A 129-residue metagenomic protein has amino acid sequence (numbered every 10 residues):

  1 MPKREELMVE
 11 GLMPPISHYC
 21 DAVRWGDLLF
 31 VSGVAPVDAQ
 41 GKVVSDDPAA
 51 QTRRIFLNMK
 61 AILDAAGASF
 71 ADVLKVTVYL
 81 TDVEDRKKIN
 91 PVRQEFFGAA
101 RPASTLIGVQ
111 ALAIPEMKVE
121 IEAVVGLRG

Functional and structural regions predicted by a protein language model:
M1-G129: Short, polar/acidic, helix-capping and beta-turn segments at strand->helix junctions that line the mouths
